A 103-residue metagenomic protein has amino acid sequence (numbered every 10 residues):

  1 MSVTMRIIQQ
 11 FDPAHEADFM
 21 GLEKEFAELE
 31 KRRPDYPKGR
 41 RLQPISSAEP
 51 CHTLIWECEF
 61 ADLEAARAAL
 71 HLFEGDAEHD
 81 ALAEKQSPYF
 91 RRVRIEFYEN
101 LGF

Functional and structural regions predicted by a protein language model:
S2, L29, Y36-P37, L63 (+1 more regions): General helical secondary-structure elements
V3-Q10, G39-E74: Short, well-ordered beta-strand segments in beta-rich or mixed alpha/beta enzyme and ligand-binding folds
P13-H15, D62-E64, L101-F103: Residues that cap or initiate secondary-structure elements
H15-A17, L22, W56-A61, I95: Intrinsic disorder/low-complexity signal
H15-R41, E74-L82: Short amphipathic alpha-helical segments
K31, D62-A68, D80-S87: Short, highly charged low-complexity linear segments
P37-I55, E78-F103: Glycine-rich beta-strand-turn "strand-cap" elements at beta-sheet edges
